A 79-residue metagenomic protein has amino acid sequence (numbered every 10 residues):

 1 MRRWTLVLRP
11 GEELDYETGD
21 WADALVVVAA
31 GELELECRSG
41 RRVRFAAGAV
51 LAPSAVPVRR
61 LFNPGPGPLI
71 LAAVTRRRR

Functional and structural regions predicted by a protein language model:
M1-D23, A73-R79: A short glycine-rich, His/Asp/Glu-containing loop-to-beta-strand
D15-Y16, L35-E36, P53, V58-G65: Short beta-strand His + acidic residue motifs that chelate non-heme Fe in jelly-roll/DSBH and cupin folds
W21, R41, P57, G67: A generic "binding-loop/recognition-motif" signal
W21-S39: Glycine- and acidic-residue-biased ligand/ion/polar-headgroup-sensing regions
R38-G40, P64, V74: Surface loops and adjacent helix of pleckstrin homology
S39-V56: Short acidic-glycine-tyrosine-enriched beta hairpin
A52, P66-R79: A short hydrophobic beta-strand segment most commonly corresponding to one strand of the jelly-roll/cupin
